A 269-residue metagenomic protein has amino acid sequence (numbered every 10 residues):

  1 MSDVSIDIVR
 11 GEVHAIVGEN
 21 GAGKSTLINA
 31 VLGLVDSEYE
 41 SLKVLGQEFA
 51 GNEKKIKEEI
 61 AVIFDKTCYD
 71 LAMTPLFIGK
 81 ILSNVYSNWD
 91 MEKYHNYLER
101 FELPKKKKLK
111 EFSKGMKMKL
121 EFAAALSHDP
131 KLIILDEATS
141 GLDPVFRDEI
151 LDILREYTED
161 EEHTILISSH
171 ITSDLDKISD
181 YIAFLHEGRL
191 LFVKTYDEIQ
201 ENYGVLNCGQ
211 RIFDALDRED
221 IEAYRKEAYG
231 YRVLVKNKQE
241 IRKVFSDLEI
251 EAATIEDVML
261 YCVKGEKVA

Functional and structural regions predicted by a protein language model:
G18-G23: Walker A (P-loop) phosphate-binding loop of ABC-type ATPase nucleotide-binding domains
L32: Helix-to-loop junction immediately C-terminal to a conserved catalytic motif
E40-G51, K55-I56: Conserved ABC transporter NBD signature motif
E58, V62-E121: ABC-family P-loop ATPase nucleotide-binding domains
I133-E137: Catalytic Walker B motif of ABC-type/P-loop ATPase nucleotide-binding domains
L151-V235: ABC transporter nucleotide-binding domain
